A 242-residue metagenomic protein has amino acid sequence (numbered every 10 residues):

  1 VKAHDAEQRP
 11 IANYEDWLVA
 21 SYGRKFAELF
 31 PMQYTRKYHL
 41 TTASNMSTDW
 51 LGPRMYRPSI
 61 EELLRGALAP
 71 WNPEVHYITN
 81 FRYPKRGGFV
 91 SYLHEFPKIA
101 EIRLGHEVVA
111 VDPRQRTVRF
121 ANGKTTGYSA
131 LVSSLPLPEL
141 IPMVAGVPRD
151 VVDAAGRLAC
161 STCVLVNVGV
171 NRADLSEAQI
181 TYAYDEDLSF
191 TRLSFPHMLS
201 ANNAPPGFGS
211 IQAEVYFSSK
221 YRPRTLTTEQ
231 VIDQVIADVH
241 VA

Functional and structural regions predicted by a protein language model:
K2-R116, G127-A130, S134: Active-site/ligand-binding neighborhood in enzyme catalytic cores
E107-A242: Mid-domain catalytic core of redox enzymes that form a hydrophobic substrate pocket/lid adjacent to a catalytic redox
